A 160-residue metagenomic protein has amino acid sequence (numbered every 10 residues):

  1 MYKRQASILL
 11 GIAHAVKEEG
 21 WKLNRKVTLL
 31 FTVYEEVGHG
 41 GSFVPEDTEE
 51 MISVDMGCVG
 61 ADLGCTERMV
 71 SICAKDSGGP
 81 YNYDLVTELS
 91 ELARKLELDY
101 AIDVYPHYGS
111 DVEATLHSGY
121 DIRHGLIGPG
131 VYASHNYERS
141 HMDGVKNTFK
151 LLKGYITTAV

Functional and structural regions predicted by a protein language model:
M1: Active-site loops and adjacent core secondary-structure elements that bind or stabilize anionic groups
R4-D76, V112: Acidic/histidine-rich catalytic neighborhood of metal-dependent amide-processing enzymes
V70-V160: Active-site-adjacent substrate-binding region of metalloamidase/peptidase-like peptide-processing proteins
